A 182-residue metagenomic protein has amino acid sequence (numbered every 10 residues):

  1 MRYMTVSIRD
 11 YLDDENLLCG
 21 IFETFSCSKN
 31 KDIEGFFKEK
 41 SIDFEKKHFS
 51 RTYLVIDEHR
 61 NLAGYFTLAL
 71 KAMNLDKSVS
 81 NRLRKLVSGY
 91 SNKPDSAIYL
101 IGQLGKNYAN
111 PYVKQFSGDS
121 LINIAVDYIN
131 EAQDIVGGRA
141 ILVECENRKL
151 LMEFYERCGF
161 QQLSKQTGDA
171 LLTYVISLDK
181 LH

Functional and structural regions predicted by a protein language model:
M1-V113, S120, I124-L142, E146 (+1 more regions): Non-catalytic substrate-recognition and accessory regions of acyl/acetyltransferase enzymes
